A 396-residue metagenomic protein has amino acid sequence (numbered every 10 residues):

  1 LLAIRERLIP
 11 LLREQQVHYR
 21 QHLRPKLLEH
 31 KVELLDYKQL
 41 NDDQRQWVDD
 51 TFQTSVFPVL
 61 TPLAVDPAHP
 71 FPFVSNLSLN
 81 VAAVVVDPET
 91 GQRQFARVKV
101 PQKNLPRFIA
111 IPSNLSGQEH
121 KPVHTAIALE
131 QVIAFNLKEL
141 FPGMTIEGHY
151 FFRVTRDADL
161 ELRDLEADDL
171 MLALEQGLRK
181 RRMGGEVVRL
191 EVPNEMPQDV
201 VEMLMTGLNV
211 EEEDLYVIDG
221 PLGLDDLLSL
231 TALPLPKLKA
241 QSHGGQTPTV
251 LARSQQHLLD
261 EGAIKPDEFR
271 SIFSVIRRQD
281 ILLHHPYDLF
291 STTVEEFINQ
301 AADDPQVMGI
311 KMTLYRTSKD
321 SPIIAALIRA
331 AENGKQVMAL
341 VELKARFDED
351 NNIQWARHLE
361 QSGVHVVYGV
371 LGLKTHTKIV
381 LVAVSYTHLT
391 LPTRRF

Functional and structural regions predicted by a protein language model:
L1-G309, I324-A326: N-terminal non-catalytic structural scaffold regions of very large proteins
P10, E14, V56-V59, V74 (+1 more regions): Primarily the HKD phosphodiesterase
Y37, V86, P101, T155 (+8 more regions): Generic beta-strand/beta-sheet core signal
E212-D226, T313-L314, L340-K344, V367-L373: A generic structural motif
T375, A383: Conserved phosphate-handling catalytic cores of large alpha/beta enzymes
I379: Active-site PLP attachment segment
T387-F396: Conserved small/polar residues in nucleotide/adenosyl-binding loops
